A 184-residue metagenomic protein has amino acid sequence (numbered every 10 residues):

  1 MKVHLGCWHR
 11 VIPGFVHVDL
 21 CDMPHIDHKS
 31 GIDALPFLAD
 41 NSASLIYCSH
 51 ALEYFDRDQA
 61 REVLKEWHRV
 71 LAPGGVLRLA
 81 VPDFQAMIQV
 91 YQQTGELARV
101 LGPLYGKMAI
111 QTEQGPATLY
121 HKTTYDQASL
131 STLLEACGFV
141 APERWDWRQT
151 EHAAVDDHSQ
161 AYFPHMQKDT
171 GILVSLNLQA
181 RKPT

Functional and structural regions predicted by a protein language model:
V3-W8: Class I SAM-dependent methyltransferase "Motif I" SAM/SAH-binding loop
V18, S30, L38: Cofactor-binding loops of NAD(P)H-dependent oxidoreductases, dominated by short-chain dehydrogenase/reductases
C21: Conserved SAM/SAH-binding beta-strand->alpha-helix loop
D33-I46: A short acidic, Gly/Pro-enriched loop at the edge of an enzyme's catalytic core that lines a small-molecule cofactor
S44-A51, A60: A short beta-strand submotif of the Rossmann-like class I SAM-dependent methyltransferase core that lines
E53-F55: A short His-aromatic
Q59-E62, E66, A72, V76-P183: S-adenosyl-L-methionine-dependent methyltransferase catalytic module, highlighting the catalytic core
